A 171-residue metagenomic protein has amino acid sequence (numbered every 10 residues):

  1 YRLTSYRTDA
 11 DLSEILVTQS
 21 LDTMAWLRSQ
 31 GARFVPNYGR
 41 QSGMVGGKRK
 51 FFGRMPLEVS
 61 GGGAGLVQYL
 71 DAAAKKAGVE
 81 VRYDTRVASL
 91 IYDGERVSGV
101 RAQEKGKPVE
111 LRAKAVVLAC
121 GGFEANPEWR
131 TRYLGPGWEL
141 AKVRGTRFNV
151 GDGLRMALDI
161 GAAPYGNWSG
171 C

Functional and structural regions predicted by a protein language model:
Y1-L16: Glycine-rich active-site loop/strand segments that organize a redox cofactor
T4-R7, G47, F51-G53, Y133-G137: Short, conserved helix/loop micro-motifs enriched in His/Cys and acidic residues
D9-D11, P56-E58, E139-A141: Short, contiguous strand/loop micro-motifs
E14-V109, A113, N126-W129: Conserved redox-cofactor binding core of oxidoreductases
E104-K107, L111-C171: Glycine-rich loop(s) and the adjacent beta-strand/alpha-helix scaffold that form part
